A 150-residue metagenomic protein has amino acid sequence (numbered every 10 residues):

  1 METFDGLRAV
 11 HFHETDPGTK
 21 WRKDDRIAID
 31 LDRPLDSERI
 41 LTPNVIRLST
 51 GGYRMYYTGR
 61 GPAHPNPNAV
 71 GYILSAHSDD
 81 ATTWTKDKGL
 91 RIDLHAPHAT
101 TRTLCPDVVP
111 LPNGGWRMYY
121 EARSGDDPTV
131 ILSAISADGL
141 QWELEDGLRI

Functional and structural regions predicted by a protein language model:
M1-E38, T42, I46-T101, V109-I150: Beta-rich carbohydrate-recognition and catalytic domains
